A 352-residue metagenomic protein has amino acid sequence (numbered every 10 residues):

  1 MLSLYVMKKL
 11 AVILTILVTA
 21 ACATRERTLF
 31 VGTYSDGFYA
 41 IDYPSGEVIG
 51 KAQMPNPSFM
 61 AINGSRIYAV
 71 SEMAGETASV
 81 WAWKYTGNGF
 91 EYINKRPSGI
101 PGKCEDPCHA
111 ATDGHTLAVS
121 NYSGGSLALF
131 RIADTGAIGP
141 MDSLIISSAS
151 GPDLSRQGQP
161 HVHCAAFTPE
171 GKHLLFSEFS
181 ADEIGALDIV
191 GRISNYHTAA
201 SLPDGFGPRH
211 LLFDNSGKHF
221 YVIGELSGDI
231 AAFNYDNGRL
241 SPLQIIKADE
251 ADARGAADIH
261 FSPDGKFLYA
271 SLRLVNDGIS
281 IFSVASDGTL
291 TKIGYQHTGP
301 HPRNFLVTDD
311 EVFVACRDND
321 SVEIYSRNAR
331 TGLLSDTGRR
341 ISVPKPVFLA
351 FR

Functional and structural regions predicted by a protein language model:
M1-E26: Bacterial Sec-dependent N-terminal signal peptides
T24-G46: An edge-strand/N-cap motif at the start of beta-rich repeat modules
V31-Y34, A69-A74, V119-S123, T168 (+4 more regions): Conserved beta-strand positions in repeat-built beta-propeller and related beta-rich domains
G37-A40, E76-W81, S126-A128, E183-A186 (+3 more regions): Structural motif
Y43-S45, W83-G89, L129-G139, L187-I193 (+3 more regions): Short loop/turn segments immediately following beta-strands, especially the blade-tip and inter-blade linker loops
V48-Q53, E91-S98, I138-A149, N195-A200 (+3 more regions): Beta-propeller fold detector
I49-G114: Blade-loop segments of beta-propeller domains
M54-G64, I100-T116, S148-E170, L202-G217 (+3 more regions): Beta-rich, blade/repeat-based domains predominating in secreted/periplasmic proteins but also intracellular
